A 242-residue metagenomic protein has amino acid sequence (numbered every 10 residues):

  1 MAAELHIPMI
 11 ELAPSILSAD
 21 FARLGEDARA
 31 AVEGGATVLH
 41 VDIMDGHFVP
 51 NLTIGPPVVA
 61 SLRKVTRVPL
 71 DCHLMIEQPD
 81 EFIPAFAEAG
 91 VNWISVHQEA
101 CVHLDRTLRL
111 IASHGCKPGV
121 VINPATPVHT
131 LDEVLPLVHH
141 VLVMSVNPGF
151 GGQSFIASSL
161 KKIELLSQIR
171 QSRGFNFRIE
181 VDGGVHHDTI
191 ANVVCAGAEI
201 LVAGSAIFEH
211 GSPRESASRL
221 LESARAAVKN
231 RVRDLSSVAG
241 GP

Functional and structural regions predicted by a protein language model:
A2-S95, E99-H103, L110-S113, P118 (+7 more regions): Conserved N-terminal beta1-alpha1 strand-loop-helix module at the mouth
V49, G151-Q153: A generic structural signal for short coil/turn motifs at secondary-structure boundaries
H73, V121, E180-D182: Solvent-exposed beta-strand sheet faces enriched in polar/charged residues
V91-E99, V194-A203: Short, electropositive alpha-helical surface patch
Q98-C101, N123-A125, V146-F150, S205-F208: Short, acidic/turn-prone active-site loops that include or flank metal/cofactor- and phosphate-binding residues
A125-P127, H186: Short acidic loop-to-helix transition motifs that present clustered carboxylates
H140, V146-N147, S154-I200, A206: Active-site/ligand-binding-proximal alpha/beta "capping" segment
